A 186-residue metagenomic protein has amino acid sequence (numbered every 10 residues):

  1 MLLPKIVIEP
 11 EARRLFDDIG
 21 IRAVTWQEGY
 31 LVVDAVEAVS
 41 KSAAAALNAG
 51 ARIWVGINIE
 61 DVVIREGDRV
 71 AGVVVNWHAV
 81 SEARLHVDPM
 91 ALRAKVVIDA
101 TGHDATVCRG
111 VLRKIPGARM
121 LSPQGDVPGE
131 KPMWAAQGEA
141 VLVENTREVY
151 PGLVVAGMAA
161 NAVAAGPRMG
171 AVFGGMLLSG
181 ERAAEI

Functional and structural regions predicted by a protein language model:
M1-I186: Residues forming the flavin
